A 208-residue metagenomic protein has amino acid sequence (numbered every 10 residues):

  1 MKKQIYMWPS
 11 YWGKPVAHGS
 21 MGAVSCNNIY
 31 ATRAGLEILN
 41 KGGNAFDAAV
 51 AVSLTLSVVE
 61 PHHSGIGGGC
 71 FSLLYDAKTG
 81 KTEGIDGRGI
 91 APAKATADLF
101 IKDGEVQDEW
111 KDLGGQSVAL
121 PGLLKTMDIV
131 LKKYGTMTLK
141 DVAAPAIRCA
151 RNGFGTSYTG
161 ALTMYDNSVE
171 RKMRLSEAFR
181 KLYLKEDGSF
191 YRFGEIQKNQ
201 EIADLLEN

Functional and structural regions predicted by a protein language model:
M1-R33, E37, A45-N208: Noncatalytic scaffold domains of N-terminal-nucleophile
